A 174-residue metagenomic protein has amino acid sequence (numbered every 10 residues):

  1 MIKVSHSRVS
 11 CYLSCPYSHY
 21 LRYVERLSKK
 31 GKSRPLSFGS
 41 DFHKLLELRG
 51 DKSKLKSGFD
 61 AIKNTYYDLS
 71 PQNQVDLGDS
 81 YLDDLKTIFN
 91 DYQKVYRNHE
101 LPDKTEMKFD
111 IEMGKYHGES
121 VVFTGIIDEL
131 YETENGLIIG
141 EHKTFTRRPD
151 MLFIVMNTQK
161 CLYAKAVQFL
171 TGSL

Functional and structural regions predicted by a protein language model:
M1, P16-K29, L69-S70, I139 (+1 more regions): Short amphipathic alpha-helical segments and their helix-coil junctions
M1-V9: Short acidic, Pro/Gly- and aromatic-enriched capping/linker segments at domain boundaries
V4, K63, Y67, P71 (+4 more regions): Metal-dependent nuclease catalytic regions and adjoining charged, substrate-binding loops involved in nucleic-acid end
V9-K52, E106-M107: Nuclease catalytic cores
S28, R49-S57, F169-S173: Short helix-capping/linker segments at secondary-structure and domain boundaries
R34, F38, Y81, L85 (+1 more regions): Hydrophobic (often cysteine-bearing) scaffold residues that line and stabilize catalytic clefts of nucleotide/cofactor
D41-K115: A non-catalytic, helix-rich entry segment at domain boundaries
M107-L174: Mg2+/Mn2+-dependent nuclease catalytic core
